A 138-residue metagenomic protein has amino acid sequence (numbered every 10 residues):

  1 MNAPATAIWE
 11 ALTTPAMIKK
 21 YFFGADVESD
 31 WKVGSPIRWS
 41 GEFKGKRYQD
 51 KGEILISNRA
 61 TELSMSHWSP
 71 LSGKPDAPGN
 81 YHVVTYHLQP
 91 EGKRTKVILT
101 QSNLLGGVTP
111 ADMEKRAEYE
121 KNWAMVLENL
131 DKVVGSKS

Functional and structural regions predicted by a protein language model:
M1-E28, K32-V33: Hydrophobic ligand-binding cavity/cleft-lining segments
A3, T13, K32, Q49 (+2 more regions): Generic recognition of short, well-ordered alpha-helical interface segments
A3-P4, R38, E42, E114-E118: Alpha-helical scaffold segments that form or flank carboxylate-/histidine-based iron centers
I8-W9, I18, I37-W39, I54 (+4 more regions): Hydrophobic pocket/interface hotspot
L12, F22, H67, L127 (+1 more regions): Short, flexible helix/strand-to-coil boundary loops that buttress conserved ligand/catalytic motifs in alpha/beta
F23, E42, W68, T100: Surface loops and adjacent helix of pleckstrin homology
V27-E28, R47-R94, S102, K132: Hydrophobic-ligand binding "helix-grip"
N103-S138: A conserved amphipathic terminal alpha-helix motif
